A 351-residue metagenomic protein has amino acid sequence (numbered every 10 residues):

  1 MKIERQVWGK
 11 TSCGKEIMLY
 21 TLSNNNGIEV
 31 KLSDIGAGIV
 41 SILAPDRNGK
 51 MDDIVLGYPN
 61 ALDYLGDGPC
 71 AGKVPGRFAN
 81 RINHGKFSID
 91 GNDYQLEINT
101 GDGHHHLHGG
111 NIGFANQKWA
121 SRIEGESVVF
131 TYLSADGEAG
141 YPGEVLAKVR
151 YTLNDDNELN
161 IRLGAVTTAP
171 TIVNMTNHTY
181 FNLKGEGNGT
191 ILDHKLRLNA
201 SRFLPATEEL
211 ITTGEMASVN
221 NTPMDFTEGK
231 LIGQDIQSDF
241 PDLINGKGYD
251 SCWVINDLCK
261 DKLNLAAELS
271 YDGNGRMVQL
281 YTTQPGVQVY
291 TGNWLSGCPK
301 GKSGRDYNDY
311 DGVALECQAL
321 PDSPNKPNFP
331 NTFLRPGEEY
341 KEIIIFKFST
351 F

Functional and structural regions predicted by a protein language model:
M1-F351: An exposed, glycine/acidic-rich loop-and-rim segment of catalytic or binding clefts
